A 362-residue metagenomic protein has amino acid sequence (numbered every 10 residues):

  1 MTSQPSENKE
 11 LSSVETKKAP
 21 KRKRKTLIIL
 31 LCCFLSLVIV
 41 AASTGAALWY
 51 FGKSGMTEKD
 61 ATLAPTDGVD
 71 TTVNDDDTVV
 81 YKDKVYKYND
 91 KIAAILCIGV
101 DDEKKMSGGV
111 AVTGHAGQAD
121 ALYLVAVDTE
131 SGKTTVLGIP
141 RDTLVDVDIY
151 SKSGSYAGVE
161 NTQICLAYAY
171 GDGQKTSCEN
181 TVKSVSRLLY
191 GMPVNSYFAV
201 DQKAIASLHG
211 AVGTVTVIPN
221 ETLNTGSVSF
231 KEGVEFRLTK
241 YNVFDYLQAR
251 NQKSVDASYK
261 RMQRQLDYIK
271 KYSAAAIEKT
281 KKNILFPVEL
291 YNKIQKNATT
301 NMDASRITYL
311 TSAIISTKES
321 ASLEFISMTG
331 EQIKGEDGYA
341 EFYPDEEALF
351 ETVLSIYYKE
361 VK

Functional and structural regions predicted by a protein language model:
T2, E7-E15, A19, K23 (+1 more regions): Non-catalytic, solvent-exposed segments at the cell envelope interface
P20-L37: N-terminal Sec-pathway targeting helices
L37-G45: Alpha-helical transmembrane segments
